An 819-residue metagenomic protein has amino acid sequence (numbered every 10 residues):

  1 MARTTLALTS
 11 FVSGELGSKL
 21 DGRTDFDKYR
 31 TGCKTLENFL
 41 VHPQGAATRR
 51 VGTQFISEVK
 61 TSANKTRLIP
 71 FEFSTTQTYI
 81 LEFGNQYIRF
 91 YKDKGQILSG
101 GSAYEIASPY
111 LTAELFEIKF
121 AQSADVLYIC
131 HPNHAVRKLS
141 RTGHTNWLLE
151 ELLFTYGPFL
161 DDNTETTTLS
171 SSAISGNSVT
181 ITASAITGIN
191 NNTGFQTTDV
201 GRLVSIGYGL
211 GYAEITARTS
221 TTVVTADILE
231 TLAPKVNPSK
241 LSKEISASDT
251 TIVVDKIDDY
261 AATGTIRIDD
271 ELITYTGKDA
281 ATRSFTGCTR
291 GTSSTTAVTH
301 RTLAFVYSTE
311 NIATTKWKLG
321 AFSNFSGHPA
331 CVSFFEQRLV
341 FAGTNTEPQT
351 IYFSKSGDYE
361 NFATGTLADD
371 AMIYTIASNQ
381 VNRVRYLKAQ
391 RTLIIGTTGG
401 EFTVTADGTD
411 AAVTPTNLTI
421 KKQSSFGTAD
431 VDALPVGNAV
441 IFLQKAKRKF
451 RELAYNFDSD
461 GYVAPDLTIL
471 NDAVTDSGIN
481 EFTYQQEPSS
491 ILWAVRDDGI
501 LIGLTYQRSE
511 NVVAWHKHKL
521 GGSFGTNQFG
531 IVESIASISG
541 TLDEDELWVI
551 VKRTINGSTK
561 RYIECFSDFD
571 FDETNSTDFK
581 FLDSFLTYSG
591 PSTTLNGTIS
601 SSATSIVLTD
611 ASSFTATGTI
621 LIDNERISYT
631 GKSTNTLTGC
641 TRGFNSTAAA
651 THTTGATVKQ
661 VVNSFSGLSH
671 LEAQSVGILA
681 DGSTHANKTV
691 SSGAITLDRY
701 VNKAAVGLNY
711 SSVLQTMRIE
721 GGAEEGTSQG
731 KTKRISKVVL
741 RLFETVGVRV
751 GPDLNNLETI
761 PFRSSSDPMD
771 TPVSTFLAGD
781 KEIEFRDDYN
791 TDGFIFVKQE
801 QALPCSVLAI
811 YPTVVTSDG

Functional and structural regions predicted by a protein language model:
M1-G101, K138, T142-S178, E310-K388 (+8 more regions): N-terminal beta-propeller domains
T5-D21, G100-I118, F154-I174, G188-T198 (+8 more regions): Small/polar beta-strand repeat architecture
Y87, H131-E151, E214, T222-A226 (+4 more regions): Short, surface-exposed terminal/edge motifs of secreted or surface/virion proteins that either
K92-T166, Y212, W317, W493 (+5 more regions): Beta-strand-rich solenoidal segments
Y110-K119, P768-F794, E800-Q801: Beta-sandwich interaction modules
R338, S378-S589, S664-V676: Beta-sheet-dominated scaffold domains
S711-V750, Q801-G819: Exposed low-complexity, polar/acidic, P/S/T/G-rich flexible segments that act as propeptides, protease-susceptible
V748-I760: Short, surface-exposed beta-strand/strand-loop-strand elements in extracellular ectodomains
